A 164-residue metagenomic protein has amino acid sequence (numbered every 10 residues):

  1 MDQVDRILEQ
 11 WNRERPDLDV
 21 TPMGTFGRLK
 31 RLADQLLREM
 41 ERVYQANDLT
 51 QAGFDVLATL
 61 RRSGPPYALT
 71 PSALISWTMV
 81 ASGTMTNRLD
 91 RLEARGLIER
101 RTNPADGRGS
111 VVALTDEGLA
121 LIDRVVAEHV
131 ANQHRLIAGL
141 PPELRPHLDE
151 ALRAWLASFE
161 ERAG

Functional and structural regions predicted by a protein language model:
M1-D17, E143-G164: C-terminal regulatory/oligomerization modules of transcriptional regulators
M1-N47: N-terminal leader segment of winged-helix/HTH proteins
L18, L49-Q51, L114, L140: Alpha-helical hairpin
V20, L37-A81, G164: N-terminal helix-turn-helix DNA-binding core of bacterial DNA-binding proteins
R28, D55-T59, A120: Pre-recognition alpha-helix immediately N-terminal to the DNA-recognition helix within helix-turn-helix or winged-helix
L89-E150: Charged, amphipathic alpha-helical coiled-coil/dimerization segments
